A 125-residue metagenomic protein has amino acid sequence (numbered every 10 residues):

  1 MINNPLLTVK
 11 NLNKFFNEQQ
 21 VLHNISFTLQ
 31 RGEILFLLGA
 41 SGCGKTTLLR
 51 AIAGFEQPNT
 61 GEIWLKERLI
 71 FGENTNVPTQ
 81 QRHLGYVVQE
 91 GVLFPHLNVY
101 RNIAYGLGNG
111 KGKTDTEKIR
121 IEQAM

Functional and structural regions predicted by a protein language model:
L35-F36, Y86: Short beta-strand immediately N-terminal to the Walker A/P-loop
L38-A40: The feature captures the beta-strand-to-loop junction immediately N-terminal to the Walker
A53: Helix-to-loop junction immediately C-terminal to a conserved catalytic motif
N59-I70: ABC nucleotide-binding domain "signature motif"
L69-G85, N109, T114, K118: ABC ATPase NBD coupling module
Y100-G108, K118, E122: Short helical segment in ABC ATPase nucleotide-binding domains corresponding to the A-loop/adjacent helical element
